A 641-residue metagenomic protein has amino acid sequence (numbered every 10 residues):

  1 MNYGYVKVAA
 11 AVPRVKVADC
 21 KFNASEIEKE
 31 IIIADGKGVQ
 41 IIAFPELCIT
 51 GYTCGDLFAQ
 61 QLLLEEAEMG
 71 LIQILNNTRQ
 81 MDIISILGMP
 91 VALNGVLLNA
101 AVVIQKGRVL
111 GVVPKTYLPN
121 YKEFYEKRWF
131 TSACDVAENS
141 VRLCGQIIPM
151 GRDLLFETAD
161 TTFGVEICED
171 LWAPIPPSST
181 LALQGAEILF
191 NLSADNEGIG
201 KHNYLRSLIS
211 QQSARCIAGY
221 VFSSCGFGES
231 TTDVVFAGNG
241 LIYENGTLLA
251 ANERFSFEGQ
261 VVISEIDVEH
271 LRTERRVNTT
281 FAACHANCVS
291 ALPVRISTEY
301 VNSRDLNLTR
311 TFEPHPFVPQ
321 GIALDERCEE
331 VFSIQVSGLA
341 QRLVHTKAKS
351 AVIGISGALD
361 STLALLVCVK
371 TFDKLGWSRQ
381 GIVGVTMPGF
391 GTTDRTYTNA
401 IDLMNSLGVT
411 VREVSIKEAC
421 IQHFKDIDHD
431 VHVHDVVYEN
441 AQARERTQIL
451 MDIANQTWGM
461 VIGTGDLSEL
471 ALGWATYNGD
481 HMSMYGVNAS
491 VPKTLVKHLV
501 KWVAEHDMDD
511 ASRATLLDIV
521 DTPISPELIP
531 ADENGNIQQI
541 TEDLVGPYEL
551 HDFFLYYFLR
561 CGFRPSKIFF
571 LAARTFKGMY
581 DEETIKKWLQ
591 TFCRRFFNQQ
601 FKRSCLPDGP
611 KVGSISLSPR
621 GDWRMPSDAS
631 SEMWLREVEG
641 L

Functional and structural regions predicted by a protein language model:
M1-V352, K370-R379, V411: Enzyme catalytic cores with a strong preference for nitrogen-chemistry domains
K7, N23, A159, C216-A218 (+5 more regions): ATP/NTP-dependent adenylation/nucleotidyl-transfer catalytic domains that generate, transfer, or process NMP-activated
